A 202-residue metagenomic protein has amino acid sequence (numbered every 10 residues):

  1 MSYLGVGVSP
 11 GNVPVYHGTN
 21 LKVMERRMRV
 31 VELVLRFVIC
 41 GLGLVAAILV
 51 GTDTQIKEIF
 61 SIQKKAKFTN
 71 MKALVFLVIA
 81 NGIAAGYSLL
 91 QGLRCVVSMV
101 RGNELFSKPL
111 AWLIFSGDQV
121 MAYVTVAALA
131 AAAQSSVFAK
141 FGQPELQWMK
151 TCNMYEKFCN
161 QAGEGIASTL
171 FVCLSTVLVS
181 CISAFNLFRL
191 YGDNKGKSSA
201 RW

Functional and structural regions predicted by a protein language model:
M1-R29, G192-W202: Plant-biased recognition of short, low-complexity, intrinsically disordered N-terminal tails
S2-S9, Y16, E58-K72, F76 (+4 more regions): A surface-exposed beta-alpha-beta supersecondary segment
N20, L44, T54-I62: Cytosol/matrix-facing amphipathic helices and coiled-coil assembly/linker segments of eukaryotic membrane proteins
L21-V23, A66-N70, E104, M154 (+1 more regions): Helix-boundary and loop/linker segments of multi-pass membrane transporters
R29-A46, V50-D53, M71-S136, T176-N186: Signature of small four-pass
F60-K64, A131-G165, K197-W202: Juxtamembrane loop segments immediately following a transmembrane helix
K65-N70, P109-W112, Y191-W202: Cytosolic juxtamembrane regulatory segments of membrane proteins
N160-W202: A hydrophobic membrane-anchoring alpha-helix module
